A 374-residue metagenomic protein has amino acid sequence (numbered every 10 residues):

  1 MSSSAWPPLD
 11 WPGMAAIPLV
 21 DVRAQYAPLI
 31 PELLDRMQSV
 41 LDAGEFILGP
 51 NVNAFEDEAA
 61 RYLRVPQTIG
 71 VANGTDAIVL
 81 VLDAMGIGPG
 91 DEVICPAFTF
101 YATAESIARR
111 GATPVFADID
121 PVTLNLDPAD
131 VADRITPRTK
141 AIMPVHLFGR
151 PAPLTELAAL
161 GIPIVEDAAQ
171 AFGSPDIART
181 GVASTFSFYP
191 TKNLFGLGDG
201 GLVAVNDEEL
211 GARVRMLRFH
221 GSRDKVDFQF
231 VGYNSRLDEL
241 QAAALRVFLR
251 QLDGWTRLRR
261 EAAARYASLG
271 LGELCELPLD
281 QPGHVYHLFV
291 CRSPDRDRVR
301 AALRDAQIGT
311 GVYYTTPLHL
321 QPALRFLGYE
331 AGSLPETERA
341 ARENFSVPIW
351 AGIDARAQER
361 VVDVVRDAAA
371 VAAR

Functional and structural regions predicted by a protein language model:
M1-E45, P50, P348: N-terminal "arm"/small-domain region of PLP-dependent enzymes with the aminotransferase-like
S2, R23, V52-D57, Y62-P66 (+4 more regions): PLP-dependent aminotransferase class I/II
E45-E92, E105-R110, F116-D118: Phosphate-binding glycine-rich loop
D83-A168, A373: PLP-dependent aminotransferase-like
E105-I107, N193, L240: Hydrophobic/aromatic ligand-binding patch that stacks against planar heteroaromatic rings of cofactors or nucleotides
P163-V165, A183, N344-S346: Structural preference for beta-strand elements that scaffold enzyme active sites
E166-L197, D224-Q229: Conserved active-site segment immediately N-terminal to the catalytic lysine that forms the internal aldimine
F186-S187, G201-N206, R246: Short beta-strand-to-turn element immediately C-terminal to the catalytic PLP-Schiff-base lysine in fold type I
